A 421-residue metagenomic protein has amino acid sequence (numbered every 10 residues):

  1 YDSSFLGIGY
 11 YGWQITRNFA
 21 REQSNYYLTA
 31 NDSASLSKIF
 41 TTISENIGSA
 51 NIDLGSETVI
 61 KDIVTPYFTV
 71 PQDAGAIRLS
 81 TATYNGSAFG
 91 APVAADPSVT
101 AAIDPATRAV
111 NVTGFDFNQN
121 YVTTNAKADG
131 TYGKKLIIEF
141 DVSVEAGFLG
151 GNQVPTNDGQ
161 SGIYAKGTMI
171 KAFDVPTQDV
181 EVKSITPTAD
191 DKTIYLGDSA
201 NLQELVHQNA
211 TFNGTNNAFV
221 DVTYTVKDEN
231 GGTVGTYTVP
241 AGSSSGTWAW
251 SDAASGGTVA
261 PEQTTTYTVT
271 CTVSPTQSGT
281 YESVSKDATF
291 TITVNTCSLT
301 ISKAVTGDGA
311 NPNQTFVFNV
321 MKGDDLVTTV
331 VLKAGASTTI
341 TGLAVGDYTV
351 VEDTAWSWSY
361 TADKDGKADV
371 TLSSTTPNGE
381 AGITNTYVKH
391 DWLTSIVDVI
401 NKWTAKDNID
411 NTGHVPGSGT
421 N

Functional and structural regions predicted by a protein language model:
Y1: Venus flytrap/periplasmic-binding-protein-like
S4-Y10, Q14, N18-N421: Solvent-exposed loop/turn and edge beta-strand elements of beta-rich ligand-binding domains
